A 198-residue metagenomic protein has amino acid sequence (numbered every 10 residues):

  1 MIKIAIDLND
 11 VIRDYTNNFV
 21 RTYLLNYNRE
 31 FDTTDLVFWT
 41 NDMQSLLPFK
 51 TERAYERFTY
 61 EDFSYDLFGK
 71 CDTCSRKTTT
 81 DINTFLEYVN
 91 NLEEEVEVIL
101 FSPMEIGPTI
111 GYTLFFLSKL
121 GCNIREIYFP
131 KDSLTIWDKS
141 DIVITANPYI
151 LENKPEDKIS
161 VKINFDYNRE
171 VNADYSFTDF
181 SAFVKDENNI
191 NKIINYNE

Functional and structural regions predicted by a protein language model:
M1-F58: Active-site neighborhood of HAD-like aspartate-dependent phosphohydrolases
Y55-L100, P108-G111: Short, acidic loop-to-helix structural element flanking the phosphoryl-transfer center in phosphate-processing enzymes
F101-N153: Substrate-recognition "cap/lid" segment bordering the active-site pocket of phosphatases
I127-K131, Y175-K185: Short acidic-hydrophobic, aromatic-tinged amphipathic segments that line or gate anion-handling sites
T135-I136, A182-N197: Short amphipathic alpha-helix with an adjacent loop that forms part of the alpha/beta core around
I142-F180: Acidic, Mg2+-coordinating phosphoryl-transfer loop and its flanking beta/alpha structural elements, shared across
